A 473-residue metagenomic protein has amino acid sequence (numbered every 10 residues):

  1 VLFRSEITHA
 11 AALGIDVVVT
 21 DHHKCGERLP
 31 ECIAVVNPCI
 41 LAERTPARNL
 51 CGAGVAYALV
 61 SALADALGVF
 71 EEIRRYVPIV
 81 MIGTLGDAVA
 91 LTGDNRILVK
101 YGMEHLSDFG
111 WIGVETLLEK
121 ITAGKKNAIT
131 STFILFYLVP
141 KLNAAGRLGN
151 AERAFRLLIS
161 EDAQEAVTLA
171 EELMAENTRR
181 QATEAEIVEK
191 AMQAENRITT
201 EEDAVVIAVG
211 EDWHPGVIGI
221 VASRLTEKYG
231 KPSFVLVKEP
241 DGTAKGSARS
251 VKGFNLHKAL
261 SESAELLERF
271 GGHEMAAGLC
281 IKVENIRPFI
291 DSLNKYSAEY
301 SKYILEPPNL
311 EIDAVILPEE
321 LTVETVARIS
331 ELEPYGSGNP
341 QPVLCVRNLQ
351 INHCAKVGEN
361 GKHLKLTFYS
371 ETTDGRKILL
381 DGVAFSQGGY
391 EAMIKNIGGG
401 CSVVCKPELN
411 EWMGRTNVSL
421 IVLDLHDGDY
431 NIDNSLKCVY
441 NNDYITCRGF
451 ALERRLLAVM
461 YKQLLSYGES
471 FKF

Functional and structural regions predicted by a protein language model:
V1, A64-N285, L305, V315: Hydrophobic helix-and-loop "lid/oligomerization" segment in the mid-to-C-terminal part of catalytic domains
V1-P30, V35-V36, E186-Q193, T226: N-terminal small/polar loop signature for handling phosphorylated ligands or for N-terminal nucleophile
I7-T8, A53, G216-V221: Glycine-centered tight-turn and secondary-structure capping sites
H9-A12, R224, E262, S292: Alpha-helical scaffold elements within enzyme catalytic domains, especially in hydrolases
I15-V18, I33-V35, A47, G54 (+5 more regions): Structural motif
H22-C25, A34, C39-L41, E211-D212 (+1 more regions): Short, ordered loop/turn segments at secondary-structure junctions
E31-V69, I73-L85: Short alpha-helices
E165-E171, A175-A208, D241, E262-F473: Mid-to-C-terminal polyanion-binding domains and interfaces
